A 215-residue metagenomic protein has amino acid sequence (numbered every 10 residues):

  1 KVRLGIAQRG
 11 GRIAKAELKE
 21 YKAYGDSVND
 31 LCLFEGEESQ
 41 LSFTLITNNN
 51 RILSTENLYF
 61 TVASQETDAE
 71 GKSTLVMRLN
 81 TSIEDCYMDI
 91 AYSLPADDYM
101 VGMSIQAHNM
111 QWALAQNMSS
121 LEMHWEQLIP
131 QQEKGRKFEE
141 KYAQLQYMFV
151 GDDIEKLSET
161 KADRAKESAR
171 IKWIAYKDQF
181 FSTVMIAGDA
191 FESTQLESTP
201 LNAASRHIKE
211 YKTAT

Functional and structural regions predicted by a protein language model:
K1-T215: Soluble non-transmembrane domains of integral membrane proteins
